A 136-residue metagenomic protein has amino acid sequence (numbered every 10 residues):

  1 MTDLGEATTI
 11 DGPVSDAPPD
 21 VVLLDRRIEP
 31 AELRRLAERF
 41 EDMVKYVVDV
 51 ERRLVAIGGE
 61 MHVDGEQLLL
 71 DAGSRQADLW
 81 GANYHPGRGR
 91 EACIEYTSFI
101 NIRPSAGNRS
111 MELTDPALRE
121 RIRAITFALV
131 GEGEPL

Functional and structural regions predicted by a protein language model:
T2-R39: Short, charged, low-complexity amphipathic alpha-helix
L24-L68: Negatively charged, low-complexity tracts enriched in Asp/Glu with abundant Ser/Thr
I28-L36, P104-D115: Short histidine-centered catalytic/ligand-binding loop motif
D42, S74-Q76, R88, T114 (+1 more regions): Generic, well-ordered alpha-helical segments
M43, V47-V50, I94-Y96, I122 (+1 more regions): Generic structural hydrophobic/aromatic packing signal, biased to beta-strands
E60-E91: Amphipathic, interaction-prone secondary-structure segments
P86, R90-L113: Intrinsically disordered, low-complexity regulatory segments enriched in Ser/Thr/Pro and charged residues
M111-L136: Well-ordered alpha/beta subsegment
